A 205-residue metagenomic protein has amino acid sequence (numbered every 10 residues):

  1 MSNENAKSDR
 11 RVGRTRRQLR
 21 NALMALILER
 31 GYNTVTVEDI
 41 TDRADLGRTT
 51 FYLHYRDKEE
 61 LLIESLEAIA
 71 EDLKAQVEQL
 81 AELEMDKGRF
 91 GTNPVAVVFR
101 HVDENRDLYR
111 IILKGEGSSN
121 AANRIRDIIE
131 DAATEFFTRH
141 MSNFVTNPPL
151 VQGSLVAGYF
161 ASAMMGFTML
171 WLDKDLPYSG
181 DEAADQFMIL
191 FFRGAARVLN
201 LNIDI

Functional and structural regions predicted by a protein language model:
S2, T138, S154, S162 (+1 more regions): C-terminal peripheral helix-coil segments that are non-catalytic and often amphipathic
T15, L19-I27, L73, V98 (+2 more regions): Short hydrophobic clusters on alpha-helical segments that form packing/core surfaces in small helical domains
L26-E60: Helix-turn-helix
V35-T36, R110-I112, A121, G180: Short, hydrophobic secondary-structure boundary micro-motifs
T36-V37, S65-K74: Short, basic, alpha-helical segments at the C-terminal edge of helix-turn-helix-like DNA-binding modules
E78-D107: Hydrophobic alpha-helical connector segments
S118-F144, S154-M165, F192, A196: Amphipathic alpha-helical packing segments from all-alpha helical-bundle domains
